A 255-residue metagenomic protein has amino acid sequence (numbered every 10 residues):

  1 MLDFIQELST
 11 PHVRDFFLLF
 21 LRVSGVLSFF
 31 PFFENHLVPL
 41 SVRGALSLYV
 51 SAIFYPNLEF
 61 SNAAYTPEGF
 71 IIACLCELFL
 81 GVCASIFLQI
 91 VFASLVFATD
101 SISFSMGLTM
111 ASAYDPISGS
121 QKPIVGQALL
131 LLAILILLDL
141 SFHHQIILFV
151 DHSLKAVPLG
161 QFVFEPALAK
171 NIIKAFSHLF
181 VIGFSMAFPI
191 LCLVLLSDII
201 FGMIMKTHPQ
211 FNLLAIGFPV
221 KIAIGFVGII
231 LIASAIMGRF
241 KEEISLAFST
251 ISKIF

Functional and structural regions predicted by a protein language model:
M1-F255: Hydrophobic alpha-helical segments and their helix-loop boundaries in membrane and membrane-proximal proteins
